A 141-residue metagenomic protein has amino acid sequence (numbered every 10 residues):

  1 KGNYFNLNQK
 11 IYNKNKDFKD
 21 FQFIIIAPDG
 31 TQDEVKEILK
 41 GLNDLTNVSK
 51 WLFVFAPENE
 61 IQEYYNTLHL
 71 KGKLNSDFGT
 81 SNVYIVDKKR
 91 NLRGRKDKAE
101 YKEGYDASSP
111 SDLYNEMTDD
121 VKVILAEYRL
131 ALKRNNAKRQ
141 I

Functional and structural regions predicted by a protein language model:
G2-V54, E58-Y64: Structural microenvironment flanking redox-active thiols in thiol-disulfide oxidoreductases
I11-D17, N47-W51, D77-S81, S109-S111 (+1 more regions): Glycine-rich loops and low-complexity Gly/Arg-rich segments that provide flexible linkers or classic glycine-based
I11-N15, Y65-L68, G72, V121 (+1 more regions): Sec/Tat-exported extracytoplasmic proteins
E34-K36, L68-K73, N91-A99: Short, charged low-complexity intrinsically disordered segments located at boundaries of structured domains
K40-L42, L68-G72, K102, R134: General N-terminal targeting signals
D44-V48, K73, E100, G104-A107: A near-ubiquitous, low-amplitude feature marking generic local secondary-structure context
P57, E63-F78: Surface-exposed short loop/turn segments
G79-I141: Thiol-/selenol-based redox modules, centered on thioredoxin-like and closely related oxidoreductase domains
